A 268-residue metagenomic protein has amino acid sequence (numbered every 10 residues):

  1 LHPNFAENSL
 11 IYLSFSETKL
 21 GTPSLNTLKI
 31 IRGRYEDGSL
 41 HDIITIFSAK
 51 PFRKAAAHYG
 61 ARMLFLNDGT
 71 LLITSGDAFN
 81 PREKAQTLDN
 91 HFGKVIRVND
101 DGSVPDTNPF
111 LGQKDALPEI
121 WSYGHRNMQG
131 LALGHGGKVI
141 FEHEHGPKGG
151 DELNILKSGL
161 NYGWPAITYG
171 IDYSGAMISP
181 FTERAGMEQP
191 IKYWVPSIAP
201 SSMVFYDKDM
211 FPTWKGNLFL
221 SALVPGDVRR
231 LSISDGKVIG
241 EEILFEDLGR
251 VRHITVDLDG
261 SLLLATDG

Functional and structural regions predicted by a protein language model:
L1-R82, G130-G146, P196-S234, D257-G268: Acidic, Gly/Ser/Thr-rich repeat motifs that build Ca2+-stabilized beta-propeller blades
T27, A85, D89-G93, G150 (+1 more regions): A detector of repeated loop/turn-to-beta-strand junctions in beta-rich toroidal repeat architectures
R32-K54, H91-G130, I178-V195, I233-D247: Blade-edge beta-strand/turn elements of extracellular beta-propeller and related beta-sheet repeat scaffolds
P81-A85, L117-P118: Second-shell loop/turn segments in exported
G93, K138, D151, Y162 (+2 more regions): Glycine-centered loop/turn positions within well-structured domains that cap or flank conserved ligand/cofactor-binding
A116-K157: Repeat-solenoid scaffold signature
D151-E183: Mobile, glycine-enriched helix-loop/loop "lid" segments at the mouths of ligand-binding/catalytic clefts that gate
I155, I167-I171, G226-G268: Extended hydrophobic/aromatic segments used for targeting, binding, or gating
